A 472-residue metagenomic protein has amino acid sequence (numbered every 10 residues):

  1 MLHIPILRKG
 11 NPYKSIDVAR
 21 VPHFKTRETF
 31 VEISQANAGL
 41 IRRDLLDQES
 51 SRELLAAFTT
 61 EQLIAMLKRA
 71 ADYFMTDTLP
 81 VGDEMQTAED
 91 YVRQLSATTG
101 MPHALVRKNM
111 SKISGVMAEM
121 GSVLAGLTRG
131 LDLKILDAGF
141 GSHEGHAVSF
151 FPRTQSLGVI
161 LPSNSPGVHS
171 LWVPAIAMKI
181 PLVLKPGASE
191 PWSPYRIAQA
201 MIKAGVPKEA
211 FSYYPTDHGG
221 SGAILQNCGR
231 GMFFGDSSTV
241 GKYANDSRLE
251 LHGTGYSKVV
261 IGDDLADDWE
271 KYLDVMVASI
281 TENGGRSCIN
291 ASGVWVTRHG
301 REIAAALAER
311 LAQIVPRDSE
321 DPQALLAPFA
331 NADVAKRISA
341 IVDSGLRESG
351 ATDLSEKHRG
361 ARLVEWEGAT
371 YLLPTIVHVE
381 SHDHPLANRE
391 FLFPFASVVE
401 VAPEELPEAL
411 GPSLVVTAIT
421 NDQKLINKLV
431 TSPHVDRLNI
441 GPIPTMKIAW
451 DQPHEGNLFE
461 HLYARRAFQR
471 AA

Functional and structural regions predicted by a protein language model:
M1-H146, Q313: N-terminal Rossmann-like NAD(P)+-binding subdomain of aldehyde/semialdehyde dehydrogenases
N11-I16, P152-R153, S165-V168, A369-L372: Short, flexible loop/turn motifs enriched in small residues
H23-A36, T60-M75, P186, K203-K208 (+5 more regions): Conserved C-terminal structural/oligomerization subdomain of aldehyde/semialdehyde dehydrogenase
S51, M178-P186, N290-S292, L410-L414: Glycine- and acidic
T76, K203, C228-R230, D236-S381: ALDH superfamily catalytic-core signature
R129-V277, P453, F459: Rossmann-like NAD(P) dinucleotide-binding subdomain of oxidoreductase/dehydrogenase enzymes
T154, C228, D246-S247, A291 (+2 more regions): Short, well-ordered alpha-helix to beta-strand connector turns
I197-Q199, Y243-N245, A306-L307, K428-P433: Short, aromatic/basic amphipathic alpha-helical patches
